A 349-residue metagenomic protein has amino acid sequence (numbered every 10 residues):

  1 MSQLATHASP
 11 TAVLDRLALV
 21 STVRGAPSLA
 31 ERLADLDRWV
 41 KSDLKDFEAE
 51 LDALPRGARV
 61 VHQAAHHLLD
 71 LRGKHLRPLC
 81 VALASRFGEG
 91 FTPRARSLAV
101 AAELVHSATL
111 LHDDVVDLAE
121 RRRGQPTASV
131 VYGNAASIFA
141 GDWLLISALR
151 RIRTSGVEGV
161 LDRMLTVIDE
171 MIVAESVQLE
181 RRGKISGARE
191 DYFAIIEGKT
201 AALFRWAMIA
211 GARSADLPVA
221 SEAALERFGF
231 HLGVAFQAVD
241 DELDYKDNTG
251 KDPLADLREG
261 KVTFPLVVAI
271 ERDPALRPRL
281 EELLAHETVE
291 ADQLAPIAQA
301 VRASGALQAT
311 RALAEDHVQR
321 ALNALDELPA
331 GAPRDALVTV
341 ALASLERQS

Functional and structural regions predicted by a protein language model:
M1-S107, L111, V115-V130, T166 (+3 more regions): Conserved N-terminal diphosphate/IPP-binding helix and adjacent helical/loop segment of trans-prenyltransferase domains
S2-L19, V61, L83-F87, L111-V131 (+7 more regions): Acidic, Mg2+-coordinating active-site segments of isoprenoid diphosphate-utilizing enzymes
Q3, L76, I297-S349: C-terminal charged capping/lid subdomain of soluble metabolic enzymes
S42, D46, R163-T166, G198 (+4 more regions): A non-catalytic, amphipathic alpha-helix used as a structural packing/dimerization or gating element in enzyme scaffolds
F91-A102, N134, S221-L232, A336: Alpha-helical scaffolds flanking conserved acidic
R94, G156-D169, P218-L225, R277-R279 (+1 more regions): Acidic/histidine metal-binding catalytic segments
G159-L165, E170, V177-L179, D191-I196: Phosphate/pyrophosphate-binding betaalpha-module
A188-K199, Q308: A short glycine-threonine-serine/GTX helix/turn-capping micro-motif
